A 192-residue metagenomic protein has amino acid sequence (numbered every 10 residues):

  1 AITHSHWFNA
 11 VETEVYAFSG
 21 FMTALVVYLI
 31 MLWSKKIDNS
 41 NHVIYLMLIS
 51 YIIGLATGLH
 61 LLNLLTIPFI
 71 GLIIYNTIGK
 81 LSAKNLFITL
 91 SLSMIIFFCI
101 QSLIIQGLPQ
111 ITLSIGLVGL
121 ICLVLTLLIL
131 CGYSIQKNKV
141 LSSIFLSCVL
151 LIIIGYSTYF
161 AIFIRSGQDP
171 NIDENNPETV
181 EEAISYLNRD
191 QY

Functional and structural regions predicted by a protein language model:
A1-G20, I53-N63, F98-S114: Aromatic- and kink-enriched transmembrane "portal" helix at the membrane-lumen/periplasm boundary that abuts
N9, M22, V43-Y51, I67: The feature captures the transmembrane alpha-helix scaffold of multi-pass secondary transporters
V11, M31-K35, L72, N76 (+2 more regions): Membrane-water interface at transmembrane helix exits
M22, L61-Y75, G119-V124: Transmembrane-embedded, aromatic-rich helix segments that form part of the hydrophobic channel/pocket engaging
V26-Y45, I53, L72-F87: Membrane-interface transmembrane helices that cradle and orient dolichyl/undecaprenyl
Y28-L32, L72-Y75, F97-L103, V124-K137: Alpha-helical transmembrane segments
N41-V43, K80-S91, Q110-G119, I135-L150: Membrane-interfacial entry segments at the cytosolic side of transmembrane helices
S143-Y192: Aromatic-rich transmembrane-lumenal/periplasmic boundary elements in polytopic membrane proteins
